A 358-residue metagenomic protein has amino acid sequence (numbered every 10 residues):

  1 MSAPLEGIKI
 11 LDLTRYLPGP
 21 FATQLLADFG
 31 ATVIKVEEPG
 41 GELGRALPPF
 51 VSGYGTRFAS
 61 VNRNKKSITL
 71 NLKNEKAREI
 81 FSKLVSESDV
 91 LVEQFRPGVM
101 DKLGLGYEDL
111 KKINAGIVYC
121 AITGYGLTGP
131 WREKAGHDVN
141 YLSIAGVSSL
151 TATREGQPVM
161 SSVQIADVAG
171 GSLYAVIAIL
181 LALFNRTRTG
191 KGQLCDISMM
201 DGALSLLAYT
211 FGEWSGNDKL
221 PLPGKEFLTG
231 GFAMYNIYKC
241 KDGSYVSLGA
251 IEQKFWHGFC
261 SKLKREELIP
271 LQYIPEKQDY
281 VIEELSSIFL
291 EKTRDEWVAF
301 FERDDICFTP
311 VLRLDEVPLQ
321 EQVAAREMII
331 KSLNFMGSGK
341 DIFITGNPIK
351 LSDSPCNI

Functional and structural regions predicted by a protein language model:
M1-R188: N-terminal helix-loop segment corresponding to the beta1-alpha1 unit of nucleotide/adenylate-binding folds
S2, P275, L333-I358: Flexible, small-/acidic-enriched active-site or ligand-binding loops
G40, G124-G126, M199-L204, D242-S244 (+2 more regions): Glycine-rich beta-alpha junction loops
F58, G224-G230, N236-I237, G339-F343: Short Gly/Pro-enriched turn/cap motifs at secondary-structure boundaries
A145, G171-G192, S205-D218, C260-K264: Oxidoreductase and adenylate-handling cofactor-binding alpha/beta cores
V159-G170, G192-L194, K225-E226, A233-Y235 (+1 more regions): A short glycine-threonine-serine/GTX helix/turn-capping micro-motif
A233-F308: Aromatic-enriched alpha-helical interface/lid elements that frame and gate functional surfaces
E302-K331: Conserved PLP cofactor-binding pocket of PLP-dependent enzymes
